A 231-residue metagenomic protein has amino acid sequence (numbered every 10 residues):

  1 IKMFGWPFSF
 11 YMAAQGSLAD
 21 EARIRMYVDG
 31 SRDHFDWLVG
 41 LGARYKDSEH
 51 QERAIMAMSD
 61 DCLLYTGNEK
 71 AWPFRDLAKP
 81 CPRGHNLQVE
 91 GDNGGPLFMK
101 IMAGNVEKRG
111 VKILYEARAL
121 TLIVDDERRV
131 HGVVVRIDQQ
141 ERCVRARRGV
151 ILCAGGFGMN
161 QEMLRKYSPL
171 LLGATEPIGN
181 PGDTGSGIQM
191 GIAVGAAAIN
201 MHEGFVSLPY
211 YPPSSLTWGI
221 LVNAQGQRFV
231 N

Functional and structural regions predicted by a protein language model:
I1-Y27: Glycine-rich active-site loop/strand segments that organize a redox cofactor
E21-A22, V89-E90, G173-T175: Short, contiguous strand/loop micro-motifs
I24-Q140, Q161-E162: Conserved redox-cofactor binding core of oxidoreductases
L38, D47, I113-Y115, A146 (+4 more regions): General beta-strand structural signal in soluble alpha/beta enzymes
R53, S59-T66, P177-I178, I188-N231: Rossmann-like dinucleotide-binding core of oxidoreductases
N93, I137-P209: Glycine-rich loop(s) and the adjacent beta-strand/alpha-helix scaffold that form part
R109, A146-R148, L216-T217: Short coil/turn connectors at secondary-structure junctions
